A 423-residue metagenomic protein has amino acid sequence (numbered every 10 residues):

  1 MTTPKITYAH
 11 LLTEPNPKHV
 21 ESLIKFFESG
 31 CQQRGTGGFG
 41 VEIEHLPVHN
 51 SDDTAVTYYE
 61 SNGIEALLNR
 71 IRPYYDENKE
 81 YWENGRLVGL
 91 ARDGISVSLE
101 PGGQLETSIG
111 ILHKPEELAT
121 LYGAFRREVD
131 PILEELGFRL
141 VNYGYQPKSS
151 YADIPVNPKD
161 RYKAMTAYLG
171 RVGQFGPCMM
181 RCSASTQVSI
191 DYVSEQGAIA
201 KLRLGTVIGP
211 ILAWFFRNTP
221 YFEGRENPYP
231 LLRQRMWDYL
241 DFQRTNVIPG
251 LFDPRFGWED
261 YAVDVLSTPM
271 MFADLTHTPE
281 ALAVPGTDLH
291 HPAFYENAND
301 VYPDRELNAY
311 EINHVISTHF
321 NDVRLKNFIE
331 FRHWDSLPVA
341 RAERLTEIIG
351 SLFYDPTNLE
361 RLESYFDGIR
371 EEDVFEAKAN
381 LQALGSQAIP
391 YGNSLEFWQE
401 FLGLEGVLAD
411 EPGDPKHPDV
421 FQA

Functional and structural regions predicted by a protein language model:
T2-Q174, C182, R341, L345-G350 (+4 more regions): Terminal catalytic/cofactor-binding subdomain
L46, Q187-S189, E330-R332: Structured core elements
E134-E135, R139-R324: Loop-rich catalytic cores of soluble enzymes, especially ATP-dependent carboxylate-amine ligases and other
P285-D373: Long, well-ordered mid-to-C-terminal structural blocks that present hydrophobic/aromatic surfaces
